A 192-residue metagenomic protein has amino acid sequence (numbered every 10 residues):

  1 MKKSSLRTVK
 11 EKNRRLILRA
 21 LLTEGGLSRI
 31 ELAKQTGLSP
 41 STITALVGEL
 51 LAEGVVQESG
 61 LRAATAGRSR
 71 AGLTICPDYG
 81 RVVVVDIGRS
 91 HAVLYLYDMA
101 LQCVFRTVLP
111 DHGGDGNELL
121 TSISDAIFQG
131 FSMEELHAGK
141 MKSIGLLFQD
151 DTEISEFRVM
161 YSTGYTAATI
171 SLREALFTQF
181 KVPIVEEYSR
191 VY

Functional and structural regions predicted by a protein language model:
M1-R29, K34: Extreme N-terminal segment that seeds HTH/winged-HTH DNA-binding domains in transcriptional regulators
S39-S41, L46: Short coil turns linking two alpha-helices in DNA-binding domains
L51-A66: Beta-hairpin "wing" of winged helix-turn-helix
G67-R106: Gly/Thr-rich phosphate-binding beta-strand-loop-beta motif of the actin/hexokinase/Hsp70
C103, T107-Y192: Glycine-rich phosphate-binding loop and adjoining helix at the ATP-binding site of ATP-dependent phosphoryl-transfer
